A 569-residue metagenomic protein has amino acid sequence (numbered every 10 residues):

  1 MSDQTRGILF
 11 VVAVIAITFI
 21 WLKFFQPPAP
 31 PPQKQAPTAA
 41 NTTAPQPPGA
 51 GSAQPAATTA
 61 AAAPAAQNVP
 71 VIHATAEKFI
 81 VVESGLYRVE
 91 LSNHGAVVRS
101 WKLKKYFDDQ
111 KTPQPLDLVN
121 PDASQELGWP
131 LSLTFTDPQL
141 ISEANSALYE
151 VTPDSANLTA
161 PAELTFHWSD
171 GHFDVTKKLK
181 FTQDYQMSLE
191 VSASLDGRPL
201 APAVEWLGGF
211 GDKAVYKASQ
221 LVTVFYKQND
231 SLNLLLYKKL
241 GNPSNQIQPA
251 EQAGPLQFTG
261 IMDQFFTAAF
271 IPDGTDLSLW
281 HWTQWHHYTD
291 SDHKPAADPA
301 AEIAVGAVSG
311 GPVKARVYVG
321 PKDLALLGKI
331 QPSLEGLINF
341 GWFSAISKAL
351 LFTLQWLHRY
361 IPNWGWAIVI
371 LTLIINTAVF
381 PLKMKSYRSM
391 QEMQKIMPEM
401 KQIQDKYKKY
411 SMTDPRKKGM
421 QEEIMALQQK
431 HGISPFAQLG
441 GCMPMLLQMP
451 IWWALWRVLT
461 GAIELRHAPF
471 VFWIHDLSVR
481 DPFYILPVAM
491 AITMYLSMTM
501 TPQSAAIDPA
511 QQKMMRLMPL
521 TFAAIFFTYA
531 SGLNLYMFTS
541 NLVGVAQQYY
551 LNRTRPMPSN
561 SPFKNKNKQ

Functional and structural regions predicted by a protein language model:
M1-A40, L91, E190-S192, W206 (+5 more regions): Helix-loop-helix
T5, A66-N68, H73-E77, V82 (+12 more regions): Residue-level detector of functional hotspots within protein domains
R6, A44, N120-A123, N157 (+6 more regions): Low-complexity, compositionally biased segments
V11, A53-P55, V191, N245: Intrinsically disordered, low-complexity, compositionally biased regions/tails
K23-N120, D170, K566-Q569: Juxtamembrane extramembrane loops of integral membrane proteins
G51-T59, P64-Q67, E143, T152-T159 (+4 more regions): Generic detector of short, locally flexible boundary/turn motifs and exposed helical patches
F79, E83-G336: Soluble non-transmembrane domains of integral membrane proteins
